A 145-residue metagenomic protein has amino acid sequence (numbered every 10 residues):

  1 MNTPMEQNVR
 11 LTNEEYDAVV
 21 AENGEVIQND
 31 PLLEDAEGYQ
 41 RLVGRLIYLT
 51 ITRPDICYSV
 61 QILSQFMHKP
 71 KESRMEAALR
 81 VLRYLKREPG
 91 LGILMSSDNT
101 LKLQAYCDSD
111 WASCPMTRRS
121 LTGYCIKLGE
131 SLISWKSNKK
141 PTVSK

Functional and structural regions predicted by a protein language model:
M1-K145: Divalent metal-binding acidic/histidine catalytic loops
